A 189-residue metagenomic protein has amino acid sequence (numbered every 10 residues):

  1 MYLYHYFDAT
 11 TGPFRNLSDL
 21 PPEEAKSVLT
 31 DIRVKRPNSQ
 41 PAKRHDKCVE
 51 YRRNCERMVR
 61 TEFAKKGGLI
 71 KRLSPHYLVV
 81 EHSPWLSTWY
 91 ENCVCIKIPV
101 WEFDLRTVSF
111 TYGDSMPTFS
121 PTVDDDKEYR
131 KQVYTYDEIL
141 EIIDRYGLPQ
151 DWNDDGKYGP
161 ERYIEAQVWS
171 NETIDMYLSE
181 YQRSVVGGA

Functional and structural regions predicted by a protein language model:
M1-Y2, D8-A42, R72-S74, S83-A189: Conserved NAD+-utilizing ADP-ribose enzyme module
V34-I70: Short N-terminal edge-element motif at the start of the domain
Y77-V79: Short hydrophobic beta-strand that contains or immediately precedes a catalytic carboxylate
